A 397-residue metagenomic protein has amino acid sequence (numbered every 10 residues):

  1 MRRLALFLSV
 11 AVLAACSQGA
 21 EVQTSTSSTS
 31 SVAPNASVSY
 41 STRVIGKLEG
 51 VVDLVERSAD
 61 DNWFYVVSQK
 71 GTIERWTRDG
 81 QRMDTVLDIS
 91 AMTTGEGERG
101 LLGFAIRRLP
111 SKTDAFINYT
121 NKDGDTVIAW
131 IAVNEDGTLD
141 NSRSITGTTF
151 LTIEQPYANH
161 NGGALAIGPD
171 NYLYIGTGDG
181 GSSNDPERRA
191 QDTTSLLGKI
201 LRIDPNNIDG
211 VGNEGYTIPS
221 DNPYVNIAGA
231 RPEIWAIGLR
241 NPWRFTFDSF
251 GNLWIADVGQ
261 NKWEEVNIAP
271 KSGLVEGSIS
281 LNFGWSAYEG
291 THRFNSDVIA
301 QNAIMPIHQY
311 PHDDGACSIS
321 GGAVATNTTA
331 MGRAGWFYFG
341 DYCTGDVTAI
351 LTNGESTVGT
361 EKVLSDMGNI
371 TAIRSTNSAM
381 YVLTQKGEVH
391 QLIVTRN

Functional and structural regions predicted by a protein language model:
R2-F7: Sec-dependent signal peptide recognition, specifically the positively charged N-region followed immediately by
A14-A15: C-terminal motif of bacterial Sec signal peptides marking the signal peptidase cleavage site
Q18-S27: Bacterial Sec signal peptide processing site at the extreme N-terminus
S31-N184, R244-F247, N252-G259, G315-N353 (+1 more regions): Acidic, Gly/Ser/Thr-rich repeat motifs that build Ca2+-stabilized beta-propeller blades
N35, A59, V67, R99-L101 (+3 more regions): Beta-propeller domain segments
V52, I370-A372: Repeated scaffold domains used in trafficking and secretory/extracellular systems, primarily beta-propellers
K362-D366: Short, Gly/Ser/Thr-enriched beta-strand-loop segments that form substrate-interacting elements of hydrolase/peptidase
